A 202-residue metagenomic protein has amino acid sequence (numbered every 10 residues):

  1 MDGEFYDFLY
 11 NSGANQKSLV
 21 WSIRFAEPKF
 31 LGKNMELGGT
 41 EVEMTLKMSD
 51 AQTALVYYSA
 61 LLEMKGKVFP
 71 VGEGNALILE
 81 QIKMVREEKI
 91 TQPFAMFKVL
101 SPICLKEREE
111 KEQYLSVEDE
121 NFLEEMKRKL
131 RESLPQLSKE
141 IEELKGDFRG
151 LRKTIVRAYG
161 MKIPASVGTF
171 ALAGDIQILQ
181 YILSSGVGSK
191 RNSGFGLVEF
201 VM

Functional and structural regions predicted by a protein language model:
M1-M202: RNA-interacting cores
